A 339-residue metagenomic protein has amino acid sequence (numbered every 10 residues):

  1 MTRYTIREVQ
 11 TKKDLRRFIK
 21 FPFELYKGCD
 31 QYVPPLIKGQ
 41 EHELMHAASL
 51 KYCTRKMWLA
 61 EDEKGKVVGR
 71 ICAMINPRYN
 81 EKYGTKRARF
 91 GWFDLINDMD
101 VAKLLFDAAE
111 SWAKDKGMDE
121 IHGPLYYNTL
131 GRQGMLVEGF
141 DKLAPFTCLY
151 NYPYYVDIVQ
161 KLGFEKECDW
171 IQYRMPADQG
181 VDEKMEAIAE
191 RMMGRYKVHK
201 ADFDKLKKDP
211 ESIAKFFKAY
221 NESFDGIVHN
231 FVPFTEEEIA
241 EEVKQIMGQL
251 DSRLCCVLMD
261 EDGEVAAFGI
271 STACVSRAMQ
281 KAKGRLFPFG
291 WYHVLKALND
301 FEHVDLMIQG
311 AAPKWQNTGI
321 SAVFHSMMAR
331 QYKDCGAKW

Functional and structural regions predicted by a protein language model:
M1-Q31: Generic start-of-chain signal for non-secretory N-termini
T2-Y4, L149-N230: Acyltransferase donor/substrate-recognition loop-hinge adjacent to the catalytic core
K12-L15, P34-L44, K51-A60, V67-R70 (+8 more regions): Catalytic cores of nucleotide-enabled group-transfer and carboxylate-activating enzymes in metabolic and assembly-line
P22-E63, I71-E81, K208, S212-Q309: A conserved beta-strand-loop-helix scaffold within acyl/acetyltransferase catalytic domains
E81-G163, A282-W339: Acyl-donor binding region in acyl/amide transferases
E120-Y126, E167-R174, V257: A structural signal for short, well-ordered beta-strand segments and their strand-loop junctions that often border
Y127-T129, D178-G180, A273-S276: Short, solvent-exposed loop/turn segments at secondary-structure junctions
